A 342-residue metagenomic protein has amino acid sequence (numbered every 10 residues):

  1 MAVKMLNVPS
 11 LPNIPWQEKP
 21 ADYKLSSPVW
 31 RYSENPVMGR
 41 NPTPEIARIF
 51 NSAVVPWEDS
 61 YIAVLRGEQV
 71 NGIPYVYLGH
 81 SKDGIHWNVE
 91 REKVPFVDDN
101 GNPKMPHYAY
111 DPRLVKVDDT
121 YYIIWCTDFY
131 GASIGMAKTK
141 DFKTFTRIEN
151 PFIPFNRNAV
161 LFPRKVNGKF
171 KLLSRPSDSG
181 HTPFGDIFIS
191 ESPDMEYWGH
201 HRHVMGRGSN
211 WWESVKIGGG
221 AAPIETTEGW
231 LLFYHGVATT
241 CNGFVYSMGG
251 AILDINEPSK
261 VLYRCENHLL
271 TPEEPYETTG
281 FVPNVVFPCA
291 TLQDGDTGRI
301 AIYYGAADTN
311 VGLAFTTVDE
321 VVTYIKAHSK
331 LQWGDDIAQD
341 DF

Functional and structural regions predicted by a protein language model:
M1-H107, V115-V160, R164-V215, I224-F281 (+2 more regions): Beta-rich carbohydrate-recognition and catalytic domains
C289, Q293: C-terminal substrate/ligand-recognition segments
